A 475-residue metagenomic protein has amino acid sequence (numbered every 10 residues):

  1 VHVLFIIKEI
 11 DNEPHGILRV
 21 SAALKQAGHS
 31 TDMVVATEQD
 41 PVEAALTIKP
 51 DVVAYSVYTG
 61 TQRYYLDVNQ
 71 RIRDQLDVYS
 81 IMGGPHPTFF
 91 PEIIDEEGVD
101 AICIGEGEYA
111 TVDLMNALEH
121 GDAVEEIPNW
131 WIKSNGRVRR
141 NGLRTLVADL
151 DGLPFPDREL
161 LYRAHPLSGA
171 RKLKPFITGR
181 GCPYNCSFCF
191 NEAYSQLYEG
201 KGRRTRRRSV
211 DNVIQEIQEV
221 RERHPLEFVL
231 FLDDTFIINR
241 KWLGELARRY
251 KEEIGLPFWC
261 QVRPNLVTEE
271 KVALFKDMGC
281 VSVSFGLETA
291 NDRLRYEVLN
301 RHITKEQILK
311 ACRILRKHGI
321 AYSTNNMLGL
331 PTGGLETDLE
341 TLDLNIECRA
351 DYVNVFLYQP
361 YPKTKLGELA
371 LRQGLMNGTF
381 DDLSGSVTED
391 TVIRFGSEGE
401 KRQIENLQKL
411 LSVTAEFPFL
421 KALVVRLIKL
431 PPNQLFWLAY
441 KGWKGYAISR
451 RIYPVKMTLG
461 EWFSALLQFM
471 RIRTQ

Functional and structural regions predicted by a protein language model:
H2, E9, G16, V20-A23 (+2 more regions): Glycine-rich beta-alpha loop elements in corrinoid/cobalamin-binding modules across cobalamin-dependent enzymes
H2-I6, K25-Q26, S30, E38-D51 (+2 more regions): Radical SAM enzyme core and accessory elements
K8, Y58, P85, D234-F236 (+4 more regions): Active-site beta-loop-alpha junctions enriched in small/polar residues
P91, K241, R293, V298 (+3 more regions): Flexible glycine/acidic-rich beta-alpha junction loops that bind and position SAM and/or redox cofactors in anaerobic
P91-E96, K271, T332-E347: Catalytic cores of alpha/beta
D151, D157-S323, D343: Radical SAM [4Fe-4S] cluster-binding motif and immediate context
